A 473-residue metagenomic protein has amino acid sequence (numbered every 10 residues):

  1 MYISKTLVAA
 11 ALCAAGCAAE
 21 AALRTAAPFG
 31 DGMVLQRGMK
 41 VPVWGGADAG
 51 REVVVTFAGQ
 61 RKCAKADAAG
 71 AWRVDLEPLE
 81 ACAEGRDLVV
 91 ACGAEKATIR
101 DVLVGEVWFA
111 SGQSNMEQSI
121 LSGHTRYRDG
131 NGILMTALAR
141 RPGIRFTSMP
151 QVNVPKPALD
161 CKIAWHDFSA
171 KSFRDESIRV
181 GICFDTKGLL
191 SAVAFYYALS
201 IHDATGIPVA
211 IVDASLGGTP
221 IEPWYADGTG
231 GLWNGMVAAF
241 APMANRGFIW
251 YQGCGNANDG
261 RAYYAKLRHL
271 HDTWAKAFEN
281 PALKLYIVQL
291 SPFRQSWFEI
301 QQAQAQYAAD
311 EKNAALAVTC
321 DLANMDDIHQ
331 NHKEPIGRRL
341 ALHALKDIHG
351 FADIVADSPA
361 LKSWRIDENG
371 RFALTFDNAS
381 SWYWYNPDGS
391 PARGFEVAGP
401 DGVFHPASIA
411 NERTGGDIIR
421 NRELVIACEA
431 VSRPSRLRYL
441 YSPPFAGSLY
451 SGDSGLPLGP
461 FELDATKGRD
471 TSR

Functional and structural regions predicted by a protein language model:
M1-L7: Bacterial N-terminal signal peptides that target proteins for export
V8-A9, A19: Cleavable N-terminal signal peptides
A22-R473: Cell-envelope and extracellular/periplasmic
